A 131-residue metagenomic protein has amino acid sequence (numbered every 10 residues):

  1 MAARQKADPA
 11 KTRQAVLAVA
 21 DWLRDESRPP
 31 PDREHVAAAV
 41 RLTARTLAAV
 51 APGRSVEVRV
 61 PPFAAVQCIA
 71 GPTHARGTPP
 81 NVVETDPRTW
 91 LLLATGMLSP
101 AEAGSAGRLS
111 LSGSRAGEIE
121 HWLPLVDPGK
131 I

Functional and structural regions predicted by a protein language model:
M1-I131: Feature captures hydrophobic
